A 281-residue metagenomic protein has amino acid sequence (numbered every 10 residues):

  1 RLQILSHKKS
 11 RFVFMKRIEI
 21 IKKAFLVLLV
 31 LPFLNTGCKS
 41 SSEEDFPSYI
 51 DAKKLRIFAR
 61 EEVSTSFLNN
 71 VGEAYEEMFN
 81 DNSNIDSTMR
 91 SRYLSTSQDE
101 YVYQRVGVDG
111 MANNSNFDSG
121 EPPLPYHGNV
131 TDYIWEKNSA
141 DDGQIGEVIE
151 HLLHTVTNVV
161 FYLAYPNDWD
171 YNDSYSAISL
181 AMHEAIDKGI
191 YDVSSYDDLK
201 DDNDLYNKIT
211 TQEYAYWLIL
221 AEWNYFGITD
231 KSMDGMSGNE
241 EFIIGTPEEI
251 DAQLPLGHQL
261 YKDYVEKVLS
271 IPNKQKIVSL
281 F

Functional and structural regions predicted by a protein language model:
R1-F14: Short, Lys/Arg-enriched N-terminal segments with co-localized hydrophobic residues within the first ~10-30 amino acids
K16-F25: Bacterial N-terminal signal peptides that target proteins for export
L26-V30: Hydrophobic alpha-helical targeting segments used for export or membrane insertion
L31-P47: Bacterial Sec-dependent N-terminal signal peptides
D45, A52-G189: Acidic/His-rich structured neighborhood in mature extracellular/periplasmic domains
A59-V63, A140-Q144, K200-Q212, K231 (+1 more regions): Conserved aromatic-histidine-acidic binding/catalytic patches
V160-K231, S237-N239: Post-HExxH zinc-binding segment in Zn-dependent metallohydrolases
L218-F281: Pan-zinc metallopeptidase signature
